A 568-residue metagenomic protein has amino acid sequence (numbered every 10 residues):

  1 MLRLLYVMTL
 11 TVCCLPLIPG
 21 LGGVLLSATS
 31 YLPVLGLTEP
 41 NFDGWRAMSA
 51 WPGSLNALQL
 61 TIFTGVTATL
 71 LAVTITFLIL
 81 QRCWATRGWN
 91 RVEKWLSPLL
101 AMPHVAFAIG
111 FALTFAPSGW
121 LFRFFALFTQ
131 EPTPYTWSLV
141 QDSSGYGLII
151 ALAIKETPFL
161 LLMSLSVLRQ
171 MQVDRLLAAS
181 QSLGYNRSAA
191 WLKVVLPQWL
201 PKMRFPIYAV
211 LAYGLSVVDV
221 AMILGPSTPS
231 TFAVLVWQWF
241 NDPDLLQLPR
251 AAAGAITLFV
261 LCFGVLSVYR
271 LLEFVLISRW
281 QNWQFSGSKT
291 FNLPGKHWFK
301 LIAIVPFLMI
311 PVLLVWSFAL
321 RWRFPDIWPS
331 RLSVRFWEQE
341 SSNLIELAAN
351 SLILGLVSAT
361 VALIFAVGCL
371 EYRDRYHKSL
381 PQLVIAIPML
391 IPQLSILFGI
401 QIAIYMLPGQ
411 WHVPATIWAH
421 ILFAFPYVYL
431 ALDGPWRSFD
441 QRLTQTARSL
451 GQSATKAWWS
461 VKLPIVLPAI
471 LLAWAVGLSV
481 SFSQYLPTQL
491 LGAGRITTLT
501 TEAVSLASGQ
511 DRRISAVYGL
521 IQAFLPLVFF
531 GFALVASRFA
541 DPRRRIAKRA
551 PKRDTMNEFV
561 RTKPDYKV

Functional and structural regions predicted by a protein language model:
L2-P33, S49-R169, Q198, K202-D219 (+12 more regions): Membrane-water interface segments at the C-terminal ends of transmembrane alpha-helices in multi-pass inner-membrane
V34, T38, D219-L246, P325-S330 (+2 more regions): Glycine-rich helix-loop "coupling/hinge" segments at transmembrane-helix boundaries in multipass transporters
P40-A50, L332-S341: A short amphipathic helical element positioned immediately N-terminal to and/or at the very start of a transmembrane
F42, L55, V92-W95, L176 (+5 more regions): Amphipathic alpha-helical segments in well-structured domains
T86, R169-V173, A178-W199, F439 (+2 more regions): Short helix-to-coil transition segments within interhelical loops that connect adjacent transmembrane helices
M171-D174, R270-R279, F439-R442, L534-A547: Membrane-interface capping segments at transmembrane-helix boundaries
Q181, Q281-Q284, R448-L450, R544-F559: Short, highly charged, low-complexity non-transmembrane loops/tails of multi-pass membrane proteins
L272-L301: Flexible interhelical linker loops that connect adjacent transmembrane helices in multi-pass membrane transporters
